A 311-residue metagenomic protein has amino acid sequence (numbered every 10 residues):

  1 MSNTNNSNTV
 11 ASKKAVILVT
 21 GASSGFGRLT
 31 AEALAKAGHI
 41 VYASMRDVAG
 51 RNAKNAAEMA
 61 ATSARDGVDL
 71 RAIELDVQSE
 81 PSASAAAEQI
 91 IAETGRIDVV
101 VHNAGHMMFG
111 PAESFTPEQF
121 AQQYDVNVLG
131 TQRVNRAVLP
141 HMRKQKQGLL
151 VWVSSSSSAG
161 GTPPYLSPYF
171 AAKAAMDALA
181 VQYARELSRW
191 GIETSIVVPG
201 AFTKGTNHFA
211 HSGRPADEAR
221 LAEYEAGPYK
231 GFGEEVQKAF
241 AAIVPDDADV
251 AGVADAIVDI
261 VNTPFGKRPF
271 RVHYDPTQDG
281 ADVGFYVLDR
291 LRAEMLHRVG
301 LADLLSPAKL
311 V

Functional and structural regions predicted by a protein language model:
N8-R46: Canonical Rossmann dinucleotide-binding motif of NAD(H)/NADP(H)-dependent dehydrogenases/reductases, specifically
G50, E74-A85, P117: The beta1-alpha1 cofactor-binding region of Rossmann-like NAD(H)/NADP(H)-dependent oxidoreductases
D66-R71, Q89-H102, M108: A glycine-rich helix->loop->beta "capping" turn within Rossmann-like NAD(P)(H)-dependent oxidoreductase domains
P111-A112, Q119-A121: Substrate-binding pocket helix/loop in short-chain dehydrogenase/reductase
N135-R136: A short, exposed helix-loop element centered on a Lys and neighboring polar residues
V151-A175, V181, R185-S188, G200-P215: Catalytic loop of short-chain dehydrogenase/reductase
E193-I243: C-terminal beta-strand-loop-alpha-helix "lid" module of Rossmann-like NAD(P)-dependent dehydrogenases
